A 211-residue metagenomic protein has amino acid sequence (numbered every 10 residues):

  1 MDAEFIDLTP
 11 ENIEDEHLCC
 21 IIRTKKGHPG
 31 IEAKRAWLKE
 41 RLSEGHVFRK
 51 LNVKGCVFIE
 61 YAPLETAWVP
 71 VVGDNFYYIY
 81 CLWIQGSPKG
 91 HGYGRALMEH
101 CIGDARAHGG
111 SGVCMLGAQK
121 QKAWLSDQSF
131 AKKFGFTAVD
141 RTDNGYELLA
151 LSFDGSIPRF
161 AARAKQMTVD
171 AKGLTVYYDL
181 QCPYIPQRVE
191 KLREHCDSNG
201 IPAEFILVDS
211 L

Functional and structural regions predicted by a protein language model:
M1-N52, R163, Y184, R188-K191: Short amphipathic alpha-helix that is part of the acyltransferase structural core
K54-T66, Y78, W83: Conserved beta-strand in the GNAT
T66-I79, K89: A conserved beta-turn-beta hairpin within the catalytic core of GNAT-like acetyltransferases that forms part
I84, G90-A105: Conserved acetyl-CoA-binding loop-helix of GNAT-fold acetyltransferases
A105-K120: Conserved GNAT acetyl-CoA-binding A-motif
L116-G117, G135-L149: Conserved catalytic-core motifs of GNAT/GCN5-like acyltransferases
D143-Q166: C-terminal "cap" of GNAT-fold acetyltransferases
R163-N199: Local sequence-structure signature of Cys/Sec-based thiol-disulfide redox active-site neighborhoods
